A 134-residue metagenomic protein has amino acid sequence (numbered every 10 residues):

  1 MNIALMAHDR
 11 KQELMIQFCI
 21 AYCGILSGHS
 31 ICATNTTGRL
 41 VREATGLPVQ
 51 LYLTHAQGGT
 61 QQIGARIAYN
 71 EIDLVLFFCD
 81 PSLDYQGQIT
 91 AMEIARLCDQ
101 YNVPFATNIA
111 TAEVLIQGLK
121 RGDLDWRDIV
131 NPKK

Functional and structural regions predicted by a protein language model:
E13-G24: Histidine-anchored nucleotide/phosphate-binding helix
G28-T37: Short internal beta-strands
S30-I31, L47-G58, W126-I129: Short hydrophobic/aromatic-enriched beta-strand-loop microsegments
T60-Q100: Mid-chain, well-packed structural core segment of small domains
A95-L115: Short, acidic/small-residue loops that bind anionic groups at enzyme active sites
A110-K134: Short, glycine-/small-residue-rich phosphate/pyrophosphate-handling segment
